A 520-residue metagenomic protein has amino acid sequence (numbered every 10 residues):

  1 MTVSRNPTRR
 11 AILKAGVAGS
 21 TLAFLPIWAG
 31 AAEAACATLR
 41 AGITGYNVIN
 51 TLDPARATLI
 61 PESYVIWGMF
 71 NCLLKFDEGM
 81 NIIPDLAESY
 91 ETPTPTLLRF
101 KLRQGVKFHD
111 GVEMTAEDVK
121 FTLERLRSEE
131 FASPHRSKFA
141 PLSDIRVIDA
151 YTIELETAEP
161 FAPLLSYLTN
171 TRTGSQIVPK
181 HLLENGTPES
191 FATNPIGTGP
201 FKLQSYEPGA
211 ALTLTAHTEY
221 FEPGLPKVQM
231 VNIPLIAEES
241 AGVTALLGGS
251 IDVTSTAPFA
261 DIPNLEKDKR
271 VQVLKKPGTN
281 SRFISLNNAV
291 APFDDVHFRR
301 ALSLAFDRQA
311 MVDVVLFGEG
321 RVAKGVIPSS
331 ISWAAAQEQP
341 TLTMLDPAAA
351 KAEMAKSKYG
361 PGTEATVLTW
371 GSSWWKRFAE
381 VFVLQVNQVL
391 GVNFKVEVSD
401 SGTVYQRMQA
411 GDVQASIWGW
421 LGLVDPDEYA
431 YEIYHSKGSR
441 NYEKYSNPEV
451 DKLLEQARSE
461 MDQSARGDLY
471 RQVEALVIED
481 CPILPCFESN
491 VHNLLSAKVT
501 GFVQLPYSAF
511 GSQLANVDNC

Functional and structural regions predicted by a protein language model:
I12, G19, I43, L59 (+5 more regions): Detector for C-terminal structural segments
G42-T94, E124, I196: N-terminal lobe/hinge region of extracytoplasmic solute-binding protein
Y46-S63, L86, V112, P134 (+4 more regions): A structural "hinge/loop" feature
D77, N81, T171-P226, M230 (+4 more regions): Gly/Pro-rich hinge or "lid" segments in bacterial periplasmic/extracellular proteins
E88-A132, I148, E154-E156, A245 (+1 more regions): Aromatic- and charge-enriched surface segment that lines or borders ligand/interaction sites
E91, S137-L183, S205: Surface-exposed binding/hinge segments that line and control ligand-binding clefts or catalytic entry sites
F201, R321-K356, W374-R377: Structural transition elements
T218-N264, G391, K395: Ligand-site clamp/hinge motif
